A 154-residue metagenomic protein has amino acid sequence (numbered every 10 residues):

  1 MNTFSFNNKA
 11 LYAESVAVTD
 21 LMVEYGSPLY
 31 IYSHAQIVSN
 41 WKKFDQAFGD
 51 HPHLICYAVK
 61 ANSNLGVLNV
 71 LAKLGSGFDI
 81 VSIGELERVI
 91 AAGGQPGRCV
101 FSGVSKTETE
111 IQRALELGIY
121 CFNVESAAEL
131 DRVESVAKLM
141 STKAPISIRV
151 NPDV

Functional and structural regions predicted by a protein language model:
M1-P145: A charged N-terminal "starter" segment
P145-V154: Flexible glycine-/small-residue-enriched beta->alpha junction loops that bind anionic phosphate/pyrophosphate groups
